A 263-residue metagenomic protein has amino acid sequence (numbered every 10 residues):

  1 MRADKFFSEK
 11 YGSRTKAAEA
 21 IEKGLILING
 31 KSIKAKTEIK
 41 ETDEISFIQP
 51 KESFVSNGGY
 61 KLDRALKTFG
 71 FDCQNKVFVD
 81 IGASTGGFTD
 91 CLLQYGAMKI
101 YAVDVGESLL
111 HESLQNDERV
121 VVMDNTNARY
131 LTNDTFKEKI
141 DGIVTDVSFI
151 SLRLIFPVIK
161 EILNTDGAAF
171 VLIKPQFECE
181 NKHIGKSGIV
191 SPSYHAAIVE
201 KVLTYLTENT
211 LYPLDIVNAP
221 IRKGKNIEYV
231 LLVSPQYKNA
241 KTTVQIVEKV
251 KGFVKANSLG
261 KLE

Functional and structural regions predicted by a protein language model:
M1-D43, V77: A basic, amphipathic helix-loop patch mediating RNA/tRNA/ribosome contacts
K67-Q74, F136-K137: Glycine-rich helix-loop-beta junction characteristic of Rossmann-like nucleotide cofactor-binding loops
Q74-S84: Conserved class I S-adenosyl-L-methionine
T85-G96: Conserved SAM-binding loop of SAM-dependent methyltransferases across substrates and taxa, primarily the Class I
V103-L154: S-adenosyl-L-methionine
R153-F170: A short glycine-rich, Lys/Arg-flanked "PGG" loop and its adjoining helix->strand segment in the class I
P175-S191: Short, glycine-/aromatic-enriched active-site segment of Class I SAM-dependent methyltransferases
I227-E263: Flexible, glycine-/basic-rich loop-and-beta segments that form/coincide with the SAM-dependent methyltransferase
